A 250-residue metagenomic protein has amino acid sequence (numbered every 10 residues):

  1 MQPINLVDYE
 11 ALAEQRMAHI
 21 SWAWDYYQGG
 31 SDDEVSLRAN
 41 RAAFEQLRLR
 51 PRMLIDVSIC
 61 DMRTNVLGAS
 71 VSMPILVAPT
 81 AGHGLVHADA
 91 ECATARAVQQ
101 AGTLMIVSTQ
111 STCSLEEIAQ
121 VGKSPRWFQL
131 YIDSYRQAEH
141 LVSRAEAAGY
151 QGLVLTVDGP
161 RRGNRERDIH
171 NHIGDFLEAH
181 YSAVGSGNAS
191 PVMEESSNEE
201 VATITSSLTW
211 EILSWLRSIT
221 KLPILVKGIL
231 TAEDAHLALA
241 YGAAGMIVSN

Functional and structural regions predicted by a protein language model:
M1-G68, R165, H172-L208: An N-cap/entry alpha-helix motif that binds or orients negatively charged groups
G29, H83, H87, V107-S108 (+3 more regions): Glycine- and other small-residue-rich loops at beta-strand/loop junctions that grip anionic moieties
D56-M62, S111-I118, D133, G159-P160: Short, glycine/charge-rich beta-strand/loop segments that flank catalytic centers and engage negatively charged groups
V71-Q110, L115: Glycine-rich active-site/cofactor-binding loop and its immediate structural neighborhood
I75-A78, M105-V107, R126-L130, L153 (+2 more regions): Hydrophobic faces of well-ordered beta-strands that scaffold small-molecule active sites in alpha/beta enzyme cores
G82, A95-R96, Q100, E117-V121 (+1 more regions): Alpha/beta enzyme core
V121-L130, Y135: Long, hydrophobic, well-ordered secondary-structure blocks that form the structural core and pocket-lining surfaces
